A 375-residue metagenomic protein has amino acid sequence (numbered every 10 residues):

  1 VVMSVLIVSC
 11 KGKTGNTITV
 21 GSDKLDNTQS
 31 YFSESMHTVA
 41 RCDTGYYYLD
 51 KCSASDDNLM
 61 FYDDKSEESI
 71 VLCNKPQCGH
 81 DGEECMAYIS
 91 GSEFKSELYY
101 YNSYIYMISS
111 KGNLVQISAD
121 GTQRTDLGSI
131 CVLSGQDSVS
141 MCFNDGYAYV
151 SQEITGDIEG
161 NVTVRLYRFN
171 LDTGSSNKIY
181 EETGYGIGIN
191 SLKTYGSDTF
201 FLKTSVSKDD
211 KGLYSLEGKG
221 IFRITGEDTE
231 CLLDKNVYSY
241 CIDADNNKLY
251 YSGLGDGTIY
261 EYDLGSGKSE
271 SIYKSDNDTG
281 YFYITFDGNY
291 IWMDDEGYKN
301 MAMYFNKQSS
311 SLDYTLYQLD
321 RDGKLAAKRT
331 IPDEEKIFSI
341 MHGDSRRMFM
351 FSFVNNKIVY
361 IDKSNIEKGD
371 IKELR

Functional and structural regions predicted by a protein language model:
V1-V2: Sec-dependent N-terminal signal peptides
L6-S9: C-terminal motif of bacterial Sec signal peptides marking the signal peptidase cleavage site
K11-Y31, D57-G82, G112-V132, E159-T183 (+4 more regions): Surface-exposed loop/turn elements that mediate protein-protein interactions on large endomembrane-trafficking
Y31-C42, D81-Y99, L133-D145, G184-G196 (+3 more regions): Repeated scaffold domains used in trafficking and secretory/extracellular systems, primarily beta-propellers
C42, S55, K65, Y101-N102 (+11 more regions): Short loop/turn segments that connect beta-strands within the blades of beta-propeller domains, predominantly WD40
Y47-L49, M107, Y149-Q152, F201-K203 (+4 more regions): Residue position within the beta-strands of beta-propeller blades
K95-Y167: A generic tandem-repeat structural signature
G280-Y314: Loop/turn-rich, solvent-exposed surfaces of beta-rich toroidal or solenoidal domains
